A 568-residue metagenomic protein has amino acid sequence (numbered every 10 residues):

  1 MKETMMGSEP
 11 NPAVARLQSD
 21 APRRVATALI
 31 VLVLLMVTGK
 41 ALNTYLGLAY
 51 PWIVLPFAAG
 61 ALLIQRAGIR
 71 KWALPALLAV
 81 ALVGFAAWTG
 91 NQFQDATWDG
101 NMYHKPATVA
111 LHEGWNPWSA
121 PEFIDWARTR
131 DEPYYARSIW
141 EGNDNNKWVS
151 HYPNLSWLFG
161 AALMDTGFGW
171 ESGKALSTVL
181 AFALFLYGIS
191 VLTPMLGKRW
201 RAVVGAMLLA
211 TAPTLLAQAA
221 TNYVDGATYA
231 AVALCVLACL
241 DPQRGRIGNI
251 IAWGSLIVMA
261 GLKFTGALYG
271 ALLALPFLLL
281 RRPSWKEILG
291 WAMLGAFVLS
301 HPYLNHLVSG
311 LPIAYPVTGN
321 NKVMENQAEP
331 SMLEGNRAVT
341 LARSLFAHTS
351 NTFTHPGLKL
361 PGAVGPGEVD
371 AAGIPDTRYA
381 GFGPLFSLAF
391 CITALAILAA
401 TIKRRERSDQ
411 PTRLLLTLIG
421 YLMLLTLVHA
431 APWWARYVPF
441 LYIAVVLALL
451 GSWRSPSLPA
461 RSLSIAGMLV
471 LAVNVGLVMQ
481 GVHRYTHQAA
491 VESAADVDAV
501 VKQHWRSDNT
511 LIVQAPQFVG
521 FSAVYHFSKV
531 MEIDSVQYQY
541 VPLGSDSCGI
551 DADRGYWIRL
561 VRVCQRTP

Functional and structural regions predicted by a protein language model:
M1-W72: Membrane-embedded, hydrophobic transmembrane alpha-helices
V33-V37, A61-I64, A162, S172-L196: Transmembrane-helix motifs of polytopic, lipid-linked glycan transferases
V37-T44, G205, G248-F264, G270-F277 (+1 more regions): Membrane-interface alpha helices of multi-pass inner-membrane proteins
I53-P56, P106-V109, D225-A231, M259-L262 (+2 more regions): Hydrophobic/aromatic-rich transmembrane helices and adjacent perimembrane loops
L74-L82, I247-I257, L268-F277, E287-F297 (+2 more regions): Signature aromatic-anchored transmembrane alpha helix within multi-pass, membrane-resident enzymes that catalyze glycan
T166-A181, A217-A220, N351-L415: Membrane-interface anchor segments at the N-terminal boundary of transmembrane helices in multi-pass membrane enzymes
E287-G373: Membrane-lumen/periplasm interface segments of specific transmembrane helices in polyprenyl phosphate-linked
V470-S528: Membrane-embedded, lumen/periplasm-facing catalytic core of multi-pass transferases that use lipid-linked donors
